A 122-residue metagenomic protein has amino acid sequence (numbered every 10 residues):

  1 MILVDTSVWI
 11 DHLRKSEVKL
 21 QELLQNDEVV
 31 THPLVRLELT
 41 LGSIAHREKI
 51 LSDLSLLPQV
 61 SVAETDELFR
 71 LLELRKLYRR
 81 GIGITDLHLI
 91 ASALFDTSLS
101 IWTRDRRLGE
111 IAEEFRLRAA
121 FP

Functional and structural regions predicted by a protein language model:
M1-L34, E38-S52, R118: Short, well-structured N-terminal submotif of metal-dependent ribonuclease cores
H12, V18, Q59-P122: Active-site neighborhoods of divalent-metal-dependent phosphate/nucleic-acid chemistry enzymes
L24-Q25, T40, L51-S55, E73 (+2 more regions): Alpha-helix boundary recognition
L34, S55, L77: Residue-level signal for pocket-adjacent positions within structured domains
A45-D53, P58, T65-E67: N-terminal-biased segments
